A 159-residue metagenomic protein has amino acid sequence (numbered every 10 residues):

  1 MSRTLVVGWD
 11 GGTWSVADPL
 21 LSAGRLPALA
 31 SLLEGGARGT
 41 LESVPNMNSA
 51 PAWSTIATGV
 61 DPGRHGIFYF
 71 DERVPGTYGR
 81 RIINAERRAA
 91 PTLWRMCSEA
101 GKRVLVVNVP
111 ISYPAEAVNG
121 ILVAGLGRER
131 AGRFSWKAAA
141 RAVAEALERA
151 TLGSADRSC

Functional and structural regions predicted by a protein language model:
S2-D18, L32, I56, C97: Beta-strand elements within well-structured catalytic alpha/beta cores of enzymes that handle phosphate/sulfate esters
V6, D18-S22, I83-R87: Generic detection of long, well-ordered alpha-helical segments
G11-W14, M47, I111-P114: Solvent-exposed loop/turn segments at secondary-structure junctions within structured extracellular/periplasmic domains
G12, G24-P27, M47-T55, P62-H65 (+2 more regions): Generic alpha-helix structural propensity
A17-T55, L105: Short, structured active-site-proximal loop/turn typified by the sulfatase FGly-forming signature C/S-X-P-X-R
V60-C159: His/Asp/Glu-rich, glycine-adjacent segments that coordinate divalent cations and/or stabilize oxyanion chemistry on
